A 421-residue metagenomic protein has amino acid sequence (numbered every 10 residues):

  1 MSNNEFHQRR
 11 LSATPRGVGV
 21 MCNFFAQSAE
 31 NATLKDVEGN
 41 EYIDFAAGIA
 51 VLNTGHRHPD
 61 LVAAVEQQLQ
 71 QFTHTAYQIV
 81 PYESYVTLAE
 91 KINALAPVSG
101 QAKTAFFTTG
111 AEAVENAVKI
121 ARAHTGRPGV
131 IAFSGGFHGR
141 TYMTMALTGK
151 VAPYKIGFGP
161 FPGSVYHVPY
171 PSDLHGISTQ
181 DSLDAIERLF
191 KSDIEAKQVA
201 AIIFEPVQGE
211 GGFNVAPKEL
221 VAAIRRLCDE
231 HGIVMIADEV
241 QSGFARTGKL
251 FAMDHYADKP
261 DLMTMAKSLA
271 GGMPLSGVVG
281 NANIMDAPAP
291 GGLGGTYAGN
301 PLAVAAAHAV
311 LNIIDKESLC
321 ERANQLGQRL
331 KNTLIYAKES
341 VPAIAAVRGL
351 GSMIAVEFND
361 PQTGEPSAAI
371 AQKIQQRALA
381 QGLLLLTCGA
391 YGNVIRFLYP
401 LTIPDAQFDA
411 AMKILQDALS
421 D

Functional and structural regions predicted by a protein language model:
M1-D421: Conserved N-terminal phosphate-binding loop of PLP-dependent enzymes in the Aspartate aminotransferase
